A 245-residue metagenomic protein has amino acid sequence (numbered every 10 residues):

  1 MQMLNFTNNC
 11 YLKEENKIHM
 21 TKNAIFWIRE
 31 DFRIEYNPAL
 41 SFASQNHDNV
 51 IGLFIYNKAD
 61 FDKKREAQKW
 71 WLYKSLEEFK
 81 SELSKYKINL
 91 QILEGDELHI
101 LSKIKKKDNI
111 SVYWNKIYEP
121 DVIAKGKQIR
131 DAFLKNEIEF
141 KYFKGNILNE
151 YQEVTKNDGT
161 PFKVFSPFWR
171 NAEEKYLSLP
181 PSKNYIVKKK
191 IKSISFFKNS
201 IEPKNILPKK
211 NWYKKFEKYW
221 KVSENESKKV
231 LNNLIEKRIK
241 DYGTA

Functional and structural regions predicted by a protein language model:
M1-M3, N9, K204, K228: Generic N-terminal initiation segments characterized by hydrophobic and/or small/turn-forming residues
M3-P180: Trp/Phe/Arg-rich N-terminal binding region typifying the photolyase-homology
P167-A245: Glycine/tryptophan-enriched, flexible segments
